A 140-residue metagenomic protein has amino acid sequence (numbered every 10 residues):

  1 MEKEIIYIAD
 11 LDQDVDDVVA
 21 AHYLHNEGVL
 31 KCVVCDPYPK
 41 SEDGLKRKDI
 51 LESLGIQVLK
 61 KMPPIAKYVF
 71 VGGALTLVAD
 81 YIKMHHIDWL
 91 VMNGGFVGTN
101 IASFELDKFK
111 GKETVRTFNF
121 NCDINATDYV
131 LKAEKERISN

Functional and structural regions predicted by a protein language model:
E2-K46, G55, K60-S139: Active-site histidine-anchored catalytic micro-motif
